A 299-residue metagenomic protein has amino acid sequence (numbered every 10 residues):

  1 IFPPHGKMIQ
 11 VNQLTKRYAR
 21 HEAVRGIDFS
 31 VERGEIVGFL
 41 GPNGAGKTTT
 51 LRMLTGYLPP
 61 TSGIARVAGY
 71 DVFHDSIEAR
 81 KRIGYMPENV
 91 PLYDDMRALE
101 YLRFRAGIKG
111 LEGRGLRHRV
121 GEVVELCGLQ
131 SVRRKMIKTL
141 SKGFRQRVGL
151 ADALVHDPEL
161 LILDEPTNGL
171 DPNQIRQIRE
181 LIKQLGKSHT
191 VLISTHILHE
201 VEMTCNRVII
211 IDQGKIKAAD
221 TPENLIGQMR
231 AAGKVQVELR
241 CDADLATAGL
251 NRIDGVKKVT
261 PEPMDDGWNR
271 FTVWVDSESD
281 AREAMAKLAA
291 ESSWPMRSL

Functional and structural regions predicted by a protein language model:
F2-H5, T272-L299: C-terminal coupling/interaction segments
I9-V11, K16-D212, K217-A218: ABC transporter nucleotide-binding domains
Y101, R119, M136, T221 (+3 more regions): Hydrophobic alpha-helical segments typical of transmembrane helices and their membrane-interface/capping positions
G128, V256-E262, P295-L299: A short linear hydrophobic-aromatic micro-motif
R179-D276: ABC transporter nucleotide-binding domain
